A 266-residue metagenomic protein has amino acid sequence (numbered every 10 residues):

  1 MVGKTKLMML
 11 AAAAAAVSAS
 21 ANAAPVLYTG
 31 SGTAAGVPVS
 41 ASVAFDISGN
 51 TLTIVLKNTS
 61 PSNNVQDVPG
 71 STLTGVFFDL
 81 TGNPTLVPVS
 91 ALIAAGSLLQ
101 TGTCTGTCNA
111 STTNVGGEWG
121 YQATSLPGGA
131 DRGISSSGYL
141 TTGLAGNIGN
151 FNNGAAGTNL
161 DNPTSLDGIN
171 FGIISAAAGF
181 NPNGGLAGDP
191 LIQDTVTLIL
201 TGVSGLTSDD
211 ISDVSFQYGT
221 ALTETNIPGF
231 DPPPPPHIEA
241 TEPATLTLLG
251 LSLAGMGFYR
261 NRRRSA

Functional and structural regions predicted by a protein language model:
M1-M9, P243, N261: Bacterial N-terminal signal peptides that target proteins for export
L10-A16: Bacterial N-terminal signal peptides
A16, E239-T241: Generic structural signal for beta-strand residues in well-ordered domains
A19-A23: Sec/Tat signal peptide C-region and signal peptidase I cleavage site
A24-E239: Mature extracellular "passenger" or substrate-interacting domains of secreted, surface-exposed proteins
T241-R260: A short, hydrophobic C-terminal helix/tail in secreted or cell-surface proteins
R263-A266: Short, charged juxtamembrane terminal tails flanking transmembrane helices
